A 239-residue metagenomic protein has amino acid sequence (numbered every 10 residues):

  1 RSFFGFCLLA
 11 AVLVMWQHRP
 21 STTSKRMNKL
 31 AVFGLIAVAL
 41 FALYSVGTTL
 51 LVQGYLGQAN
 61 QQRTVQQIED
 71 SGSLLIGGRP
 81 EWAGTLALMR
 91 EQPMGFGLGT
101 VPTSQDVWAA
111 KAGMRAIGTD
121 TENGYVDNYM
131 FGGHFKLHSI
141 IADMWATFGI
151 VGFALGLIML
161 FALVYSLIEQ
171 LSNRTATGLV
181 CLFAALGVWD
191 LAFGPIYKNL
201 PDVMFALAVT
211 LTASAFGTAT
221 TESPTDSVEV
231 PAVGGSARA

Functional and structural regions predicted by a protein language model:
R1-G54, S172: Hydrophobic alpha-helical segments of polytopic membrane proteins
G5-L13, I36, L40, V151-F161 (+1 more regions): Lipid-exposed faces of alpha-helical membrane segments in multi-pass integral membrane proteins
A11-N28, L163-T175, A215-S227: Cytoplasmic membrane-interface segments at the C-terminal ends of transmembrane helices
A11-V14, G178-L191, P195-G234, A239: Transmembrane alpha-helices of multi-pass inner-membrane enzymes
K25-F33, F41-R90, G99-T103, V107: Flexible juxtamembrane loops connecting transmembrane helices in multi-pass membrane enzymes that build or modify
L56, Q61-G77, F96-T103, F153 (+1 more regions): C-terminal/domain-terminus segments
E69-I76, P80, M94-F148, L167: Long extracytoplasmic/lumenal interhelical loops at the membrane interface of multi-pass membrane proteins
F131-S139, D143-T147, L155-F193: Loop-to-helix entry and N-terminal half of a specific, functionally important transmembrane alpha helix in multi-pass
